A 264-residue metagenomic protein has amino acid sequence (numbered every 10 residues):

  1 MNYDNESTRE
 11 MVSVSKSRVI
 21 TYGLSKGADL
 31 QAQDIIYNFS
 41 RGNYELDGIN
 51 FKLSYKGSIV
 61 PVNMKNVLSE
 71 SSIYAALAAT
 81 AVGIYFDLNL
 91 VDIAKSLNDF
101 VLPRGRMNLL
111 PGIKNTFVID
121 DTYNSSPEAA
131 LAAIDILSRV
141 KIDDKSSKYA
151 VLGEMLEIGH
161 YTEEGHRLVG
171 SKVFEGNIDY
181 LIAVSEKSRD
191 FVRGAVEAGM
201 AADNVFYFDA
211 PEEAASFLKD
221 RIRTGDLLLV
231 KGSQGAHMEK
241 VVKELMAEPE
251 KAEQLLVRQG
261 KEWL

Functional and structural regions predicted by a protein language model:
M1-Y3, V184: Replace "coordinates the UDP/GDP/TDP-sugar" with "coordinates nucleotide-activated sugar donors
Y3-P61, P103-R106, L110: Extended acidic/charged loop-beta regions that coordinate divalent cations and stabilize anionic phosphate/carboxylate
K16, G57-S58, S69, A81-L264: ATP-dependent carboxylate-amine ligase
I20, N63, F206-F208: General small-molecule cofactor/ligand-binding pocket signal
V62-E70: A short glycine-threonine-serine/GTX helix/turn-capping micro-motif
S72-L77: Hydrophobic alpha-helical transmembrane segments
